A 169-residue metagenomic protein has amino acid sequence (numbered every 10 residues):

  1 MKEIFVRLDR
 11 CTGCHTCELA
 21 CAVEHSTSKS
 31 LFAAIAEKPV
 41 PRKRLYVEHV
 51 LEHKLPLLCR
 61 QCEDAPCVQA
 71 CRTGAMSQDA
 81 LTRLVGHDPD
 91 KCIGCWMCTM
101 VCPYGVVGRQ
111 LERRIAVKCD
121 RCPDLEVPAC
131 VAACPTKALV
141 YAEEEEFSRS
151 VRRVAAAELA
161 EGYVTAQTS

Functional and structural regions predicted by a protein language model:
M1-C11, A22-K43: N-terminal cysteine/histidine-rich coordination modules
K2-I4, L55, R83, I115: Short amphipathic alpha-helical segments
F5-V6, G86, V101: Conserved beta-strand segments that form the floor/walls of ligand-binding pockets within enzyme and binding domains
L8, T73, P89: Aromatic-flanked redox-active Cys/Sec active sites in thiol-based oxidoreductases, especially the WC-centered
T12-H15, W96: Conserved active-site region of classical short-chain dehydrogenase/reductase
T16-A22: Eukaryotic acidic, serine/proline-rich intrinsically disordered low-complexity regions that function as flexible
S28-Q69, P89-S169: Flanking helices and flexible, charged tails adjoining ferredoxin-like Fe-S electron-transfer domains in multi-subunit
Q61-L84: Ordered, amphipathic secondary-structure segments that act as subunit-interaction surfaces in large macromolecular
